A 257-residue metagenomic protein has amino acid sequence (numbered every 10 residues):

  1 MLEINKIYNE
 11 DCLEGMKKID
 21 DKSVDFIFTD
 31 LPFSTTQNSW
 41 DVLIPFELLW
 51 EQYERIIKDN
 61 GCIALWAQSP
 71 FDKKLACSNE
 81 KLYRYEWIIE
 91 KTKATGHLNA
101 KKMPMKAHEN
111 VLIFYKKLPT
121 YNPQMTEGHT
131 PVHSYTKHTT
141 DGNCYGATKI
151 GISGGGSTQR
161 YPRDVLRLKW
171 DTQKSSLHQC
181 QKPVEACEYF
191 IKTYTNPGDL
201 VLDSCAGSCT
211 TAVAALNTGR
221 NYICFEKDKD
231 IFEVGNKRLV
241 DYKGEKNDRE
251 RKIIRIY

Functional and structural regions predicted by a protein language model:
M1-L2, N236-I253: Short, conserved SAM-binding/catalytic segment of Class I S-adenosyl-L-methionine-dependent methyltransferases
L2-F225, D230-E233, Y242: Core catalytic lobe of class I
R255-Y257: Acidic, low-complexity intrinsically disordered tails
